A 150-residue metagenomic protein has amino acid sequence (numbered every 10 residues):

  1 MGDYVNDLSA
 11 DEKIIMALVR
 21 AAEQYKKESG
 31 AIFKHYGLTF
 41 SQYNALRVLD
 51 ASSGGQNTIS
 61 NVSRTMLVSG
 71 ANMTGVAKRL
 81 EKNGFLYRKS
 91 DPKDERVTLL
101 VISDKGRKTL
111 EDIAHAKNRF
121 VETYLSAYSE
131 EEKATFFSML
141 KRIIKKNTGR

Functional and structural regions predicted by a protein language model:
M1-D7, E130-R150: C-terminal regulatory/oligomerization modules of transcriptional regulators
M1-Y36: N-terminal leader segment of winged-helix/HTH proteins
A17, N44-V48, K108, T135: Pre-recognition alpha-helix immediately N-terminal to the DNA-recognition helix within helix-turn-helix or winged-helix
V19, R47-G54, A114, K141: Short, locally clustered residues in the helix-turn-helix/winged-helix DNA-binding domain
K27-S69: N-terminal helix-turn-helix DNA-binding core of bacterial DNA-binding proteins
I59, A77-K78: Short, hydrophobic-biased segments on the C-terminal half of alpha helices that form "recognition helices"
K78-F137: Charged, amphipathic alpha-helical coiled-coil/dimerization segments
